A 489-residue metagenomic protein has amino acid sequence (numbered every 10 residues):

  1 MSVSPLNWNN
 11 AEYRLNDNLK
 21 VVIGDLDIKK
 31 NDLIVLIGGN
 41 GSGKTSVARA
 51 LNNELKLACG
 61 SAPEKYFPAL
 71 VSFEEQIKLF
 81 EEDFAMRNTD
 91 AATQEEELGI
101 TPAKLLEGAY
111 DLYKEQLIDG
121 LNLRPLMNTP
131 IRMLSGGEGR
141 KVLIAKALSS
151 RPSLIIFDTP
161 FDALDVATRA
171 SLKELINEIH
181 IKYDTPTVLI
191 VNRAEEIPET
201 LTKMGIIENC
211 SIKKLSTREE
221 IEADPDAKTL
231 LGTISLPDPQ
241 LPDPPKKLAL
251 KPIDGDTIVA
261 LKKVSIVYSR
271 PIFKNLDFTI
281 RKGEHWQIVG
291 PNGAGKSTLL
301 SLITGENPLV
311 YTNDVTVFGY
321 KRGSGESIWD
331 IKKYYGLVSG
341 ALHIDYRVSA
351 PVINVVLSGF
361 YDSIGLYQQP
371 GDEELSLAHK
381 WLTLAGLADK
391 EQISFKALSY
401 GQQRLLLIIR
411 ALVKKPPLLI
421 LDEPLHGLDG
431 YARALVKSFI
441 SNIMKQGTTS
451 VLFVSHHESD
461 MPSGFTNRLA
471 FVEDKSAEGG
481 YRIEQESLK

Functional and structural regions predicted by a protein language model:
N10, E82-E115, L215-T257, G371: Pre-NBD coupling/linker segments of ABC/ABC-like ATPases
T45-A109, L300-I364: ABC ATPase nucleotide-binding domain signature region
Y110-L126, D372-K390: Conserved ABC ATPase "signature" region
P130-L134, E138, P370, S394-L398: Conserved ABC ATPase signature
L143-I144, I408: Hydrophobic anchor residue at the start of the ABC signature
I155-T159, L419-E423: Catalytic Walker B motif of ABC-type/P-loop ATPase nucleotide-binding domains
C210-P237, S463, A470-K489: Conserved beta-strand-loop-alpha-helix hinge in the C-terminal portion of ABC ATPase nucleotide-binding domains
